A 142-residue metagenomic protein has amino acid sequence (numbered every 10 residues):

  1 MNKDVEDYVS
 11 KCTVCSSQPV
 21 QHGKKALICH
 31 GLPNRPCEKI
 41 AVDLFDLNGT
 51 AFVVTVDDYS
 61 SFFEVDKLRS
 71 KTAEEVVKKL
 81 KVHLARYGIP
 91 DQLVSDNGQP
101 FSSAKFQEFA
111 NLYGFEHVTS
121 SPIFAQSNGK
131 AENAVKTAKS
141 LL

Functional and structural regions predicted by a protein language model:
M1-L141: Retroviral integrase
